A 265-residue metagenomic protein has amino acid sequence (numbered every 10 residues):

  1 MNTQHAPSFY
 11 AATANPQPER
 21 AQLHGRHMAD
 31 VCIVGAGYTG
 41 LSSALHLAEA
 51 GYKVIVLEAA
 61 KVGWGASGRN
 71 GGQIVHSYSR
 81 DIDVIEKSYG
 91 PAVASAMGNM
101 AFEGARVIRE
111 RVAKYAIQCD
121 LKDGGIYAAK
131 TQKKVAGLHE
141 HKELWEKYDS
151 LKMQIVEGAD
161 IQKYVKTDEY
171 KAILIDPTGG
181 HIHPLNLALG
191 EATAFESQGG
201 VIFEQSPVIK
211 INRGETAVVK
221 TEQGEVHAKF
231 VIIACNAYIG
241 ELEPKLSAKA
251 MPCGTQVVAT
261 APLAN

Functional and structural regions predicted by a protein language model:
M1-V31, E49: Extreme N-terminal leader/targeting segments of oxidoreductases
N2-T13, R80-E86, V107-G190: Flavin (FAD/FMN) cofactor-binding and adjacent substrate-gating region of FAD-dependent oxidoreductase domains
H27-V56: N-terminal Rossmann-like FAD-binding beta1-loop-alpha1 element of flavoenzymes
E49-R69: Glycine-rich FAD pyrophosphate-binding loop
R69-N99: Glycine-rich active-site loop/strand segments that organize a redox cofactor
A92-E110, E140: A non-catalytic, amphipathic alpha-helix used as a structural packing/dimerization or gating element in enzyme scaffolds
A136, E143-L144, E169-K229: Helical element adjacent to the flavin cofactor pocket in flavoenzyme catalytic cores
T221-N265: Central helical "cap/lid" subdomain
